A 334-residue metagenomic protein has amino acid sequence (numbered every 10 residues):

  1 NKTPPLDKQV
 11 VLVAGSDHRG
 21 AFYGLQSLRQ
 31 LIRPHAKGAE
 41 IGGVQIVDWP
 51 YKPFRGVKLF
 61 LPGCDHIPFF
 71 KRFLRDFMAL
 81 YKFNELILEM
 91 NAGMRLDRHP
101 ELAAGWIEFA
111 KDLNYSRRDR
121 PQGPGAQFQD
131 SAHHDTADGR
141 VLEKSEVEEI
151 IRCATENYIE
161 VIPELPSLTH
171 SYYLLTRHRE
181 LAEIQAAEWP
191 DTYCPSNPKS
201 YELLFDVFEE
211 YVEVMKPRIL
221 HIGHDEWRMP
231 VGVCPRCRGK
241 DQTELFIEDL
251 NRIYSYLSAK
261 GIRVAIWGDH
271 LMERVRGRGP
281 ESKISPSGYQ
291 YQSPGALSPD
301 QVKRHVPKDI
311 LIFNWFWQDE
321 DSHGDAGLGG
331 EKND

Functional and structural regions predicted by a protein language model:
T3-K260, A265: Feature activates predominantly on carbohydrate-active enzymes
H178, V264-N333: Substrate-binding cleft/loops of secretory-pathway carbohydrate-active enzymes
